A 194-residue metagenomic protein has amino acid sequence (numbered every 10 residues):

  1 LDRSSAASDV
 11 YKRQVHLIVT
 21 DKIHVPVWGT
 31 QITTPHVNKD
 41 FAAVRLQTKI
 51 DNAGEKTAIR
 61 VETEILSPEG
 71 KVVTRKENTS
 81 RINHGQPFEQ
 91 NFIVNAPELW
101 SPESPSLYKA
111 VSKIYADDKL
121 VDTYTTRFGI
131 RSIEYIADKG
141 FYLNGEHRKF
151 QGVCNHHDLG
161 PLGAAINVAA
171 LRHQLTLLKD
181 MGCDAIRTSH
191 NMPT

Functional and structural regions predicted by a protein language model:
L1-A7, Y11: Single conserved hydrophobic/aromatic residue that forms the stacking wall/gate of nucleotide- or nucleobase-binding
S5, P105-A116: Short, aromatic- and glycine-rich surface loops/edge beta-strands on solvent-exposed regions
S8, V73, D118-Y124: Beta-sandwich strand segments
L17, T48-I50, I65, V94 (+1 more regions): Hydrophobic beta-strand positions in extracellular immunoglobulin-like domains
L17-I18, K22-T33, V37, R45 (+3 more regions): Active-site-adjacent substrate/metal-binding segments within catalytic domains of carbohydrate-active enzymes
T34, K76-R81, P97-L99: Beta-strand-rich interaction surfaces with strong enrichment in secreted/lumenal proteins
F41-S80, F88-Q90: Beta-strand-rich binding/interaction modules
V94-K109: Short glycine/proline/serine/threonine-rich loop/turn segments at secondary-structure transition edges
